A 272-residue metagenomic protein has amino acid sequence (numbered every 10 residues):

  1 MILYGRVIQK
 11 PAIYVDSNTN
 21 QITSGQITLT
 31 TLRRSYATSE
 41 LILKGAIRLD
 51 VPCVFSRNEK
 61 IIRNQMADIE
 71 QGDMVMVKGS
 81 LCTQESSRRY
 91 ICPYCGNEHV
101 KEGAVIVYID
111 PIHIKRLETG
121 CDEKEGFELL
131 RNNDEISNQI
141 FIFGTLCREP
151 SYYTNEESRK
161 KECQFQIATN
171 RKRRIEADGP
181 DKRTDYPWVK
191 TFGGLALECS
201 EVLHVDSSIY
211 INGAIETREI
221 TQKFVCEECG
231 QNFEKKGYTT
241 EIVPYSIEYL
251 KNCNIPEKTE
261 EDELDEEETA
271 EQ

Functional and structural regions predicted by a protein language model:
M1-Q272: Single-stranded nucleic acid-binding surfaces, predominantly the OB-fold ssDNA-binding core
